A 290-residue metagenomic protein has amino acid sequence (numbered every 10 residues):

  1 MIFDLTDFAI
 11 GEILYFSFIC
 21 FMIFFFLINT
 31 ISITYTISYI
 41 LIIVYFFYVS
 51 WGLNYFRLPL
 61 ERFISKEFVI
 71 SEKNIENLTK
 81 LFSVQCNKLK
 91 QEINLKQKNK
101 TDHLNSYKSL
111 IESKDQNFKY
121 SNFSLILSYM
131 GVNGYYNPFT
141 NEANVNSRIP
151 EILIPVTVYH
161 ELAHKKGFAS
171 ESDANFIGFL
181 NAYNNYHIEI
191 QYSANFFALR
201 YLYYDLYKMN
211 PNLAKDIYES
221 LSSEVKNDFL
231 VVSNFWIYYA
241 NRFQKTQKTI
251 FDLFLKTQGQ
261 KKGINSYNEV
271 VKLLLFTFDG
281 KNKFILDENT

Functional and structural regions predicted by a protein language model:
M1-L27: Membrane-embedded alpha-helical segments of integral membrane proteins
M1-T6, L78, F82-Q85, L89: Hydrophobic alpha-helical segments of integral membrane proteins, encompassing both true transmembrane helices
D7, I154-N175, F179-L180: Active-site recognition of the HExxH zinc-binding catalytic motif
F21-F63: Transmembrane alpha-helices and immediately adjacent membrane-cytoplasm interface residues in multi-pass integral
F63-K80: Short extracytoplasmic/periplasmic juxtamembrane "stem" segments immediately C-terminal to an N-terminal membrane anchor
I75-L78, F82, A169-L213: Post-HExxH zinc-binding segment in Zn-dependent metallohydrolases
L89-N141, E151: Auxiliary, metal-adjacent structural segments of Zn-dependent hydrolase domains
L221-T290: Pan-zinc metallopeptidase signature
